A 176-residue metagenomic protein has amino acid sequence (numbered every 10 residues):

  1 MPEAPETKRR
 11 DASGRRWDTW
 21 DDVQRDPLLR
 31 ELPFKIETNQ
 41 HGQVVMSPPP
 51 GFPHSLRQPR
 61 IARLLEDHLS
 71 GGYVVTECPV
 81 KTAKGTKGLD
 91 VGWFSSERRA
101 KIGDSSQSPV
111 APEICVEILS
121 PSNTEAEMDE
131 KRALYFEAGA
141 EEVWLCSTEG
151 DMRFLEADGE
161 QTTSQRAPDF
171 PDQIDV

Functional and structural regions predicted by a protein language model:
M1-V176: Gly/Pro/Ser/Thr-rich low-complexity, intrinsically disordered segments predominantly at protein N-termini
